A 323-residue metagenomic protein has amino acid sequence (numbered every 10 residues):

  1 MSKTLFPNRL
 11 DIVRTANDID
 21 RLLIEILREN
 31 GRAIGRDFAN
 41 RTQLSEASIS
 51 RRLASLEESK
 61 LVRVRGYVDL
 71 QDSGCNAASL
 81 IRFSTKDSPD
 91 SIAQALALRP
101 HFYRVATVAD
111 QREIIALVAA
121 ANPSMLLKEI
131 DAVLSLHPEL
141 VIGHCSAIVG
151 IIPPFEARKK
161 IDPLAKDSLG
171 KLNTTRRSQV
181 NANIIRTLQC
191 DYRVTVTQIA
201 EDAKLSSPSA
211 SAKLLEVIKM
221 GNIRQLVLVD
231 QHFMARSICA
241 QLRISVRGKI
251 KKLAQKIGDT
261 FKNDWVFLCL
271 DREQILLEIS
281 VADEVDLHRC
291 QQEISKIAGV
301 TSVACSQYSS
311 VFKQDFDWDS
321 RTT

Functional and structural regions predicted by a protein language model:
M1-T323: A compositional/biophysical signature of low hydrophobicity enriched in polar/charged and small residues
